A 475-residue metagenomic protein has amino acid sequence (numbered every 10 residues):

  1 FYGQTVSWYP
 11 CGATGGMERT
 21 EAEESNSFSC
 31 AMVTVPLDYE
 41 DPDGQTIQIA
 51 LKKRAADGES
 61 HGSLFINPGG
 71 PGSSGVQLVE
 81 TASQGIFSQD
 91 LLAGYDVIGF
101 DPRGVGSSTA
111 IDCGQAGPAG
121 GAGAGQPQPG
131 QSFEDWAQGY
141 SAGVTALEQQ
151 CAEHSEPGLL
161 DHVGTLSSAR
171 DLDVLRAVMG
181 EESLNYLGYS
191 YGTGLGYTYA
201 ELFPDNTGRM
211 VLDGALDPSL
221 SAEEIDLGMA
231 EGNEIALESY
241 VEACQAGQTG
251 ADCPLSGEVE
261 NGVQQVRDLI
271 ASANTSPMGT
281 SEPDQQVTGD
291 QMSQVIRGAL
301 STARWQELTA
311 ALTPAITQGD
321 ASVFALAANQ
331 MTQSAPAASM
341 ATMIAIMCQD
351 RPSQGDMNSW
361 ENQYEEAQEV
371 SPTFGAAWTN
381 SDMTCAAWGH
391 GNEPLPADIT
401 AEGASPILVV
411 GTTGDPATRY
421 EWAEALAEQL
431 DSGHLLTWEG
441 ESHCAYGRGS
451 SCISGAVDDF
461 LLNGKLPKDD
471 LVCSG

Functional and structural regions predicted by a protein language model:
F1-Q291, A345-G475: Gly/Pro-rich cap/lid or specificity-loop segments adjacent to the active site
D135, S276, A303, A311-S322 (+2 more regions): Short loop/turn hinge sites at secondary-structure boundaries
L216-E234, T309-P314, D320-Q333: Flexible "cap/lid" loop of the alpha/beta hydrolase fold
A243, Q294, Q306-E307: N-terminal, charged low-complexity regulatory/assembly segments
S276-S293, S301-R304, Q333-A341: Structural motif
Q291-R297, L312, A345: Short alpha-helical scaffolding segments that buttress acidic/His motifs in well-ordered protein cores
G298-Q318, S353-N358: Short helix-capping/linker segments at secondary-structure and domain boundaries
S322-R351, G355-W360: Long, low-complexity segments enriched in small/aliphatic residues
